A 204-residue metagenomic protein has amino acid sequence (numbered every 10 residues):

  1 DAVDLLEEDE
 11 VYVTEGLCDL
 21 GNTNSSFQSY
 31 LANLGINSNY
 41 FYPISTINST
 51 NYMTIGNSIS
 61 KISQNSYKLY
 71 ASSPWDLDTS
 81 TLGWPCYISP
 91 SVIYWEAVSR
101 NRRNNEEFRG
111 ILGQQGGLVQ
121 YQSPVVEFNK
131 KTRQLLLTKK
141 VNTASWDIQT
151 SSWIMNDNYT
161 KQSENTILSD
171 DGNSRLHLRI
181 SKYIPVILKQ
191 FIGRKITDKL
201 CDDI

Functional and structural regions predicted by a protein language model:
D1-I204: A glycine- and small-residue-enriched flexible loop/hinge signal that marks low-structured segments
